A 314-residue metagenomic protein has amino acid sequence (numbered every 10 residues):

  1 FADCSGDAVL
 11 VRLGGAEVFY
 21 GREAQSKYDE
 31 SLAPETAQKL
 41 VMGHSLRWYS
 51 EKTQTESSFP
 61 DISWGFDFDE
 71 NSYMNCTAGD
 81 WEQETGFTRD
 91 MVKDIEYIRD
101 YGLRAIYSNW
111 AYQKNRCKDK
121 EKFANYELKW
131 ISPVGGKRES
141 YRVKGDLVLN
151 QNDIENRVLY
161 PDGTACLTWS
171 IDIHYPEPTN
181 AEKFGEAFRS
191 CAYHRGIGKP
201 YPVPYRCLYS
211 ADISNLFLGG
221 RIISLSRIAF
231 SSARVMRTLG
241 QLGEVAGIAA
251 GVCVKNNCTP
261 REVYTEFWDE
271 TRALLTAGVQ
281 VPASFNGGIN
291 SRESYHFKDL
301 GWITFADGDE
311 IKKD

Functional and structural regions predicted by a protein language model:
F1-K313: Flavin (FAD/FMN)-binding glycine-rich loop and adjacent Rossmann-like elements that form
